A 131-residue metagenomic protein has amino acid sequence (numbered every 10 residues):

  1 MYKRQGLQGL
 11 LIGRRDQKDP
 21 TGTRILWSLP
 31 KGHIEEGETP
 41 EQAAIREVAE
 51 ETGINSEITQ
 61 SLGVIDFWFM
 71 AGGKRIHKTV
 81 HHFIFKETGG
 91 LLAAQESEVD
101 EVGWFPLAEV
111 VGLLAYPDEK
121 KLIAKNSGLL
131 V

Functional and structural regions predicted by a protein language model:
M1-L29: N-terminal strand-loop-strand
K18-T21, F83, G128: Intrinsic disorder/low-complexity detector
H33-K121: Unchanged
L122-S127: A small-molecule sensor/coupling module
V131: Catalytic cores of nucleic-acid ligases and guanylyltransferases
